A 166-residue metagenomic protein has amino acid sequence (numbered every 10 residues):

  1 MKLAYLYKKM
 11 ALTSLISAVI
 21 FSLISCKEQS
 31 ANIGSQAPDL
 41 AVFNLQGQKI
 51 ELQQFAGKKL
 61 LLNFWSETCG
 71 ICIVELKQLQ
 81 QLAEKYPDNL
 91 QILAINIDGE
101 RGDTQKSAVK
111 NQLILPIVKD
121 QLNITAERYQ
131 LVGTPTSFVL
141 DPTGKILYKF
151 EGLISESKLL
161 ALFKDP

Functional and structural regions predicted by a protein language model:
K2-S14: Bacterial N-terminal signal peptides that target proteins for export
T13-S22: Bacterial N-terminal signal peptides
C26-L52: N-terminal "domain-start" segment that seeds a small globular fold
L52-G70: Short active-site neighborhood of thiol/selenol oxidoreductases, capturing the structured segment around
N63, A94, F138-V139: Hydrophobic beta-strand core positions in alpha/beta domains
I73-N111, Q121-E127: Structural microenvironment flanking redox-active thiols in thiol-disulfide oxidoreductases
S107-L113, Q121-K164: Thiol/disulfide oxidoreductase modules built on the thioredoxin-like
